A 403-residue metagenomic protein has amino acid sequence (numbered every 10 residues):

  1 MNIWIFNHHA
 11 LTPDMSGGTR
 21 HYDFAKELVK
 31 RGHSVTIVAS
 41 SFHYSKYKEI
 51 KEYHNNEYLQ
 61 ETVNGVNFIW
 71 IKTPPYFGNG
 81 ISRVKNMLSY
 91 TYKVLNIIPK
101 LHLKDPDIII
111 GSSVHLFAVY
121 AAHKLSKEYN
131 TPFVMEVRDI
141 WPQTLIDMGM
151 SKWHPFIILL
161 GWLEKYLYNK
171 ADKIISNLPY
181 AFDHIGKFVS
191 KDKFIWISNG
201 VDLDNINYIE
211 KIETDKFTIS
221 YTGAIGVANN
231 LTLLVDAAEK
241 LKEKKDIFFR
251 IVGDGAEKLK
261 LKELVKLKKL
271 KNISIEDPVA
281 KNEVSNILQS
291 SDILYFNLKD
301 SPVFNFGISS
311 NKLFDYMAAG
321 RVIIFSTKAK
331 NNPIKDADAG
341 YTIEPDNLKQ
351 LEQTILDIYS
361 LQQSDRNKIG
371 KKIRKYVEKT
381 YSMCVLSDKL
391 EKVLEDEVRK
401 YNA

Functional and structural regions predicted by a protein language model:
M1-N64, P179, L241-E243, N402-A403: N-terminal subdomain of nucleotide-sugar transferases
W4, I212-A238, R250: Conserved donor-binding/catalytic core segment of Leloir-type glycosyltransferases
L95, F117-Y120, K124-E128, H154-I174: Membrane-proximal helix-turn-helix segments that form the acceptor-binding/catalytic region of lipid-linked
Y180, I197-G200: Carbohydrate-associated surface elements
N229, E276, A280-I287, L294-M317 (+1 more regions): Nucleotide-sugar-dependent
V252, L259-N286: Nucleotide-activated donor-binding/catalytic signature segment of Leloir-type glycosyltransferases, i.e., the conserved
A337, Y341-K349, D357-Q363: Conserved acidic donor-binding segment of nucleotide-sugar-dependent glycosyltransferases
D346, Q363-D396: A charged, aromatic-enriched C-terminal amphipathic alpha-helix characteristic of glycosyltransferases across folds
